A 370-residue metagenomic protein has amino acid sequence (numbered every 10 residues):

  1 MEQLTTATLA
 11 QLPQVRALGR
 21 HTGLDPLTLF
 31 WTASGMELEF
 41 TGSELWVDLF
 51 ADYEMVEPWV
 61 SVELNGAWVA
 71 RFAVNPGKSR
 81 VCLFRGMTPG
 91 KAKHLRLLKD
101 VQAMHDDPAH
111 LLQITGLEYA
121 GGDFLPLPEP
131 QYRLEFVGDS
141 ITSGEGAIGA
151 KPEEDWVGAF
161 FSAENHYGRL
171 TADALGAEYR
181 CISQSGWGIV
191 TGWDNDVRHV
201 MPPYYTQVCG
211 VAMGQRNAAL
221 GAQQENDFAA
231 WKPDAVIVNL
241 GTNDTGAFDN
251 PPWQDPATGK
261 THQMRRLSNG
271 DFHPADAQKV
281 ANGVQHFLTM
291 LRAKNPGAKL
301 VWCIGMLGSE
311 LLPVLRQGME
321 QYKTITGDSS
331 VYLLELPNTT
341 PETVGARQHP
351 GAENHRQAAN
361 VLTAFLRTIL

Functional and structural regions predicted by a protein language model:
M1-V137, I141-A163: N-terminal secretory targeting modules
W31-A33, A147, E153-H273, M306-R316 (+1 more regions): Conserved SGNH/GDSL esterase-like catalytic core that processes O-acyl groups on lipids and polysaccharides
L125-L127, A222-W231, T289-N295, I369: Surface-exposed acidic, glycine-flexible loop patches that form ligand/cofactor-binding and adhesion interfaces
R133-V137, T142, Y179-S183, D234-N239 (+2 more regions): Structural recognition of the beta-strand scaffold that forms the well-ordered cores of secreted hydrolase catalytic
G168-E178, F287-K299, Y322-D328: A structural motif corresponding to the C-terminal end of an alpha-helix and its immediate exit/capping segment
V280, V284, H355: Aromatic/hydrophobic pocket-lining residues that form the small-molecule binding cavity in soluble enzyme cores
K299-A346, E353-L370: Extracellular serine-dependent O-acyl
